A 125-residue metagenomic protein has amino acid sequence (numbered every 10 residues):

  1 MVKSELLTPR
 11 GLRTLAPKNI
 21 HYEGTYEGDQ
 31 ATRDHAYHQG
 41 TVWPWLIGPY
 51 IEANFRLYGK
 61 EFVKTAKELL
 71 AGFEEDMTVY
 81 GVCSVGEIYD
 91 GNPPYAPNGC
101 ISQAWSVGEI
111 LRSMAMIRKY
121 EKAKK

Functional and structural regions predicted by a protein language model:
M1-W43, A71-K125: Extended glycan-interaction surfaces of carbohydrate-active proteins
G48-R56, R112-M116: Short glycine/serine- and small hydrophobic-enriched flexible loop segments
I51-K60, A66, L70: Alpha-helical support elements that line or immediately flank enzyme active sites and cofactor-binding pockets
K60-F62, E87-I88: Short linear motifs at secondary-structure transitions and domain/linker junctions
